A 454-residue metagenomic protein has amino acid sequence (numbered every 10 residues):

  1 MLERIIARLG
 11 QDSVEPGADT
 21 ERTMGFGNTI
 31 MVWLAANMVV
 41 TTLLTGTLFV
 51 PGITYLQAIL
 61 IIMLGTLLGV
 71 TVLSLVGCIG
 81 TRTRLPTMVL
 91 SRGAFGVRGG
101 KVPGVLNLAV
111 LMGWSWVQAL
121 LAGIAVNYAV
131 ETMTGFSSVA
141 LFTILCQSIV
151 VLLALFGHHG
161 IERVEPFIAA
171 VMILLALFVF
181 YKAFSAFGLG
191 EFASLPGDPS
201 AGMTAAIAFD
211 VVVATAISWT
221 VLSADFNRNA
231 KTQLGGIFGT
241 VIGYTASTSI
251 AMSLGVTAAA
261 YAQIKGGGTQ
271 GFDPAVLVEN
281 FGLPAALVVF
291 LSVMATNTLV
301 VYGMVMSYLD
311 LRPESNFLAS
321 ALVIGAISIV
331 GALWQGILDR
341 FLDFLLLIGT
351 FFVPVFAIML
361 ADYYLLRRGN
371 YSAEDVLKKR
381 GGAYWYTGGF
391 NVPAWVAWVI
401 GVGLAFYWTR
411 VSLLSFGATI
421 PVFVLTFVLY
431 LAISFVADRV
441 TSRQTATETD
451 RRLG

Functional and structural regions predicted by a protein language model:
M1-L56, L177, A201-F209, R228-Q233 (+1 more regions): Membrane-interface "cap" regions at the ends of multi-pass membrane proteins
F26-T42, F180-A186, L195-A258, E279-V301 (+1 more regions): Hydrophobic, membrane-embedded alpha-helices of multi-pass small-molecule transporters
L48-C78, R98-V102, Y244-S249: Extracellular loop-to-transmembrane helix junctions
V50-G52, C78, V102, I124-M133 (+6 more regions): Membrane-water interface regions at transmembrane-helix termini and the short interhelical loops of multi-pass membrane
G100-T134, F290-D310: Hydrophobic transmembrane alpha-helices that form the core helical bundles of multi-pass secondary transporters
G104-V105, A119, E131-F156, A170-F180 (+5 more regions): Transmembrane alpha-helical segments of multi-pass small-molecule transport proteins
L141, L145-A183, I237-Y244, F344-A357 (+1 more regions): Membrane-interface loop-to-helix entry segments
I358-L429, V436, V440-R451: C-terminal membrane-solvent junction of multi-pass transporters and transport-like membrane proteins
